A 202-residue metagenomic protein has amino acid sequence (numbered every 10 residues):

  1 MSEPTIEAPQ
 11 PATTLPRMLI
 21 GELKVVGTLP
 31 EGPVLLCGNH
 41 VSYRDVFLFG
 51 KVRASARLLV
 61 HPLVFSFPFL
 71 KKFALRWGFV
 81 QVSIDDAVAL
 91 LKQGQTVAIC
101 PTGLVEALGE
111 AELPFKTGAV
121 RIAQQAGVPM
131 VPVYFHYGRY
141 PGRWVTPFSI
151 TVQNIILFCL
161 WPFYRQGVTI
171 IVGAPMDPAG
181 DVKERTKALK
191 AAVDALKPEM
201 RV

Functional and structural regions predicted by a protein language model:
M1, L108-T117, E184-V202: Soluble, non-transmembrane catalytic domains of enzymes that act on hydrophobic metabolites at membranes
I6-H40: Helix-to-loop junction immediately C-terminal to a conserved catalytic motif
R17-V25, G78-V82, T151-I155: Short gly/ser/thr-rich secondary-structure transition/capping motifs
T28-D86, G109, P141-G142: Catalytic core of membrane glycerolipid acyltransferases/transacylases, capturing the structured, soluble-facing
P33-L35, T96-C100, V131: Residue-level preference for the first positions of well-ordered beta-strands
F73-L75, A98, V145-S149: Short low-complexity, flexible loop/linker segments enriched in glycine and/or proline with clustered acidic
L90-V120: Catalytic-site beta-strand/loop segments enriched in glycine and acidic/polar residues
A111-D181: A cross-family acyltransferase "interaction/gating" segment
